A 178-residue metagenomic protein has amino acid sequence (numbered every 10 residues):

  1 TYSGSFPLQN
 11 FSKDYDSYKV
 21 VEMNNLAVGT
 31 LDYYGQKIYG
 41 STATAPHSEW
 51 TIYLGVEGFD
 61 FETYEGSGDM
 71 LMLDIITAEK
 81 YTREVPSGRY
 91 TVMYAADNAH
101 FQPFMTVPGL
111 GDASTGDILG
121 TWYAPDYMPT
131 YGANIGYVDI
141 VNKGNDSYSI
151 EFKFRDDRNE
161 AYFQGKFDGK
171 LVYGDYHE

Functional and structural regions predicted by a protein language model:
Y2-A27, I75-T77, N134-Y137, F152-E178: Edge beta-strand at a domain terminus
Y15-E49: N-terminal "mature-domain start" segment
I38-I140: Surface-exposed helix/loop patches within compact recognition domains
D69, D146, N159-A161: Short acidic/polar mixed-charge low-complexity motifs
Y81-R83, Y148, D175: Residues in flexible loops and secondary-structure boundaries
I140-Y148: A short, structured loop/turn motif at beta-sheet edges
